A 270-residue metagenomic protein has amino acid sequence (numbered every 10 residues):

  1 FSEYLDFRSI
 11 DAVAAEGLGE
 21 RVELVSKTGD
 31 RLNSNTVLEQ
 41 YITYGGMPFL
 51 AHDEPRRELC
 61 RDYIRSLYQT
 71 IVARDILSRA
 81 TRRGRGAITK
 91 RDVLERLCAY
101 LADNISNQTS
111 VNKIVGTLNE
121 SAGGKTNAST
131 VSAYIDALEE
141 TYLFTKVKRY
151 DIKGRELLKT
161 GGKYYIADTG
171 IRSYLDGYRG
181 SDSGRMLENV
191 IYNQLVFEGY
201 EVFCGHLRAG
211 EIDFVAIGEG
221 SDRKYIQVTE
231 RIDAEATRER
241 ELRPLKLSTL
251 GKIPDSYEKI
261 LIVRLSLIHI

Functional and structural regions predicted by a protein language model:
F1-S2, G17, N33-S34, P55 (+4 more regions): General structural signal for secondary-structure boundaries
S2, P48-F49, K224: Glycine-centered loop/turn positions within well-structured domains that cap or flank conserved ligand/cofactor-binding
S2-I10: Conserved AAA+ ATPase core "coupling" helix
S9-R185, N193, E201-V202: Interdomain hinge/linker elements that couple catalytic modules in large macromolecular machines
A133-D136, Y142-I268: A cross-kingdom feature that marks ATP-driven nucleic-acid transaction machinery
